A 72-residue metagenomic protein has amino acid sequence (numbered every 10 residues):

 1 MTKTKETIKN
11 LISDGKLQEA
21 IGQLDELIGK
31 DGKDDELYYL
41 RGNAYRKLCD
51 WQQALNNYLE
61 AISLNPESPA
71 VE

Functional and structural regions predicted by a protein language model:
T2, E36, P69-V71: Start-of-helix register in tetratricopeptide repeats
L27, E60-A61: Canonical positions in the second alpha-helix
G32, N65-P66: Short coil turns that delineate tetratricopeptide repeat
